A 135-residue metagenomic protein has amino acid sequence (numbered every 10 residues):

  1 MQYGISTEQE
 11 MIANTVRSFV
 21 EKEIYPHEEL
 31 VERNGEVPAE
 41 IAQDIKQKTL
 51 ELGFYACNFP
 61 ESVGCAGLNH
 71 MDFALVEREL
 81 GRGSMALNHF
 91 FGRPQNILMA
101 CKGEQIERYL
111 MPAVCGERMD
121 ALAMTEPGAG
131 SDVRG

Functional and structural regions predicted by a protein language model:
M1-I12: Intrinsic disorder at enzyme termini
A13-R17: Extended amphipathic alpha-helical segments enriched in small hydrophobics
Y25-G135: Glycine-rich flavin
